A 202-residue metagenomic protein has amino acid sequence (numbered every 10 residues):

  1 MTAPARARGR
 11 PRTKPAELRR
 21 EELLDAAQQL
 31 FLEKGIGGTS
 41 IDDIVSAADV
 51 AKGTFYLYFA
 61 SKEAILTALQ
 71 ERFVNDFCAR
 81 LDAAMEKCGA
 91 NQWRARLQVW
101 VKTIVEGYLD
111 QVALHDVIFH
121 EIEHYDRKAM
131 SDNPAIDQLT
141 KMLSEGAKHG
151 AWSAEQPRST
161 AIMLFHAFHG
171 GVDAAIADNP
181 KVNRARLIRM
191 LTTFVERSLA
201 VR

Functional and structural regions predicted by a protein language model:
M1-K34, T39-V50, E63-T67: Basic, helix-initiating cap at the start of DNA-binding domains
D49-F59: Short hydrophobic/aromatic patch on the recognition helix
F59, L66-F73, I118: Alpha-helical DNA-contacting segments of helix-turn-helix folds
A68, D82-D110, L164, I188: Hydrophobic alpha-helical connector segments
N75-A79, G107-D110, H124-H149, R158-I162 (+2 more regions): Amphipathic alpha-helical packing segments from all-alpha helical-bundle domains
D82-A84, V117-Y125: Short linear capping/connector segments at secondary-structure termini
H115-H120, A129, A147-F194: Hydrophobic/aromatic-rich alpha-helical bundle segments in the mid-to-C-terminal region
